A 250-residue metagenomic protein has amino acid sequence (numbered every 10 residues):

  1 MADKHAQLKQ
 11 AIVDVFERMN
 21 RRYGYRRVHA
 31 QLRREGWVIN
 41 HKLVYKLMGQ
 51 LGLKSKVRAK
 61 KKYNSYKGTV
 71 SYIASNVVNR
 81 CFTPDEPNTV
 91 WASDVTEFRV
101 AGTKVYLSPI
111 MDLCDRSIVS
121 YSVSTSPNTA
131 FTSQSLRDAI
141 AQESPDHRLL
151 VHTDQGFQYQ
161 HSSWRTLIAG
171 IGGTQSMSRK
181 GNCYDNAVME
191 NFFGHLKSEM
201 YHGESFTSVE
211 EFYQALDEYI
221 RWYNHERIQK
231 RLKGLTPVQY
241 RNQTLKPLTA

Functional and structural regions predicted by a protein language model:
M1, W37, F82-T83, V100-A101 (+3 more regions): Conserved, non-catalytic sequence blocks in retroelement Pol enzymes and Pol-derived host proteins
M1-E86, N182, V238-L245: Basic, flexible linker segments flanking DNA-binding modules in nucleic acid-interacting mobile-element proteins
I12, V28, V44, M48 (+13 more regions): Mobile genetic element proteins and their domesticated derivatives, centered on retroelements and DNA transposons
K67-G68, T153-Q155, H161-R165, M177-K197 (+2 more regions): RNase H-like two-metal-ion nuclease catalytic core shared by retroviral integrases and related mobile-element nucleases
R80, P84-V119, T125-P127: An active-site-proximal beta-strand-loop segment
T103, S122-P145: Active-site beta-loop-alpha junctions of metal-dependent nucleic acid enzymes, especially the RNase H-like/DDE
D115-Y121, Q175-S178, H202-G203: Short small-residue beta-strand/loop micro-motif enriched in glycine and branched aliphatics
A169, H195-A250: C-terminal domain-tail junction helix/linker
